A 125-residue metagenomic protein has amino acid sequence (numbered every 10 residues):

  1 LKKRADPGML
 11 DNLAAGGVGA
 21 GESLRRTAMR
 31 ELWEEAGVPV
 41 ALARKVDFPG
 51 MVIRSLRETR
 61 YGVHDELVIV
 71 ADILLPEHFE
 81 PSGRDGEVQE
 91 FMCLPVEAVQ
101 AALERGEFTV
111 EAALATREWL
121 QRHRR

Functional and structural regions predicted by a protein language model:
L1-A14: N-terminal strand-loop-strand
N12-A112: Unchanged
A115-R125: Long, compositionally biased intrinsically disordered regions
